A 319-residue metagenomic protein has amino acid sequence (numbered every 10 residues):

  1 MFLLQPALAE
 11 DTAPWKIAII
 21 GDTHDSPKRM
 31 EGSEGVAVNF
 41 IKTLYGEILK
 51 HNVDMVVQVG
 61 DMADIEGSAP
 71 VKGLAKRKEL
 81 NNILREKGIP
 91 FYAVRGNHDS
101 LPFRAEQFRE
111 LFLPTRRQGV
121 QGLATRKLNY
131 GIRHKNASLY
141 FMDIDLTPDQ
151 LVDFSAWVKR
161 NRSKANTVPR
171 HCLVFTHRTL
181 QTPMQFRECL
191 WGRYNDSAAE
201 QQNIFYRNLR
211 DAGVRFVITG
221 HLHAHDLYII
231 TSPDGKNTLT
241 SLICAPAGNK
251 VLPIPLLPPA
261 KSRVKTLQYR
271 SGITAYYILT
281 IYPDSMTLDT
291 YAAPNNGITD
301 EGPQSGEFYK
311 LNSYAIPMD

Functional and structural regions predicted by a protein language model:
M1-L3: Bacterial N-terminal signal peptides
P6-V71: N-terminal active-site segment of His-dependent metallophosphoesterases
E10-D11, K261-D319: A short C-terminal boundary segment appended to hydrolase-like catalytic domains
D22, G60-D61, G96-N97, H177 (+1 more regions): Active-site glycine-centered loops adjacent to acidic/histidine catalytic or metal-binding residues that shape
D25-E31, P148-L151, P183, K250-P253 (+2 more regions): Short, solvent-exposed loop/turn elements at domain surfaces
A63, A165-C189: Short acidic, glycine-rich surface-loop motifs adjacent to enzyme active sites
G67-H171, W191-D196, E200, I204-R210 (+2 more regions): Extended active-site neighborhood of metal-dependent phosphoesterases/phosphodiesterases
F175-L180, V217-H225: Histidine-centered catalytic micro-motifs
